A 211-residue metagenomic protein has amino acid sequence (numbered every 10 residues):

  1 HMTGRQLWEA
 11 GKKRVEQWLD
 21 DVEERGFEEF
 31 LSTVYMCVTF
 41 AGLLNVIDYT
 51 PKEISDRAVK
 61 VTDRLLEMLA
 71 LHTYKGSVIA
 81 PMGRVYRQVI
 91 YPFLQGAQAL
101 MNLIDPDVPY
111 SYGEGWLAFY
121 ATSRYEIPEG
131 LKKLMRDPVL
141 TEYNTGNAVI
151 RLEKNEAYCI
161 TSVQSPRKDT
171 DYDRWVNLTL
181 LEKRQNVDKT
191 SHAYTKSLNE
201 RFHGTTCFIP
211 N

Functional and structural regions predicted by a protein language model:
H1-I150: Extracellular polysaccharide-recognition and catalytic grooves
A10-V15, D107-N211: Ser/Thr/Asn(+Pro)-rich, low-complexity disordered segments
